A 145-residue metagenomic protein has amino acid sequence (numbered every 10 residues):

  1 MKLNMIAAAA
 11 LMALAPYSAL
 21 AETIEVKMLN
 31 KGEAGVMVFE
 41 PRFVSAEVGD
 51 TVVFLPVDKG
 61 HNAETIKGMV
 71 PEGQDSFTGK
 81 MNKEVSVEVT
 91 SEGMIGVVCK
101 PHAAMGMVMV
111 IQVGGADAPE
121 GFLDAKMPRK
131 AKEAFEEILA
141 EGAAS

Functional and structural regions predicted by a protein language model:
M1-A7: Bacterial N-terminal signal peptides that target proteins for export
P16-S18: N-terminal signal peptide c-region/cleavage motif recognized by signal peptidases
A21-S145: Extracytoplasmic copper-binding redox domains, predominantly the cupredoxin/blue-copper superfamily
